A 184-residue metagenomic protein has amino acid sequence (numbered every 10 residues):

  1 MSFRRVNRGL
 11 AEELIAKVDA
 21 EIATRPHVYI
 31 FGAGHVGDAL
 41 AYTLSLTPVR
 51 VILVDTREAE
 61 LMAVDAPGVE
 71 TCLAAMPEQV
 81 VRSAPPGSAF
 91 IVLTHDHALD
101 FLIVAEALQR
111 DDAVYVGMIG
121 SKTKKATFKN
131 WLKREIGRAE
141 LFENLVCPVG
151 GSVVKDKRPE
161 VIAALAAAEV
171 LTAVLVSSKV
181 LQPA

Functional and structural regions predicted by a protein language model:
M1-T56, A63-P67, T127, E169-A184: Segments forming oxygen-rich coordination pockets for charged ligands
H27, S88-F90, Y115: Structural motif
G34-H35, A98, K157: Residue-level detector of alpha-helix initiation sites
T56-R57, K122: Residues in the short beta-alpha loop(s) of Rossmann-like NAD(P)-binding domains
A66-A75: Active-site regions of enzymes building and remodeling cell-envelope glycoconjugates
M76-P86: Short amphipathic alpha-helix with an adjacent loop that forms part of the alpha/beta core around
T94, E106-W131: ADP-ribose/adenylate-binding Rossmann-like module
I119-A184: Adenosine-phosphate binding glycine-rich loop
